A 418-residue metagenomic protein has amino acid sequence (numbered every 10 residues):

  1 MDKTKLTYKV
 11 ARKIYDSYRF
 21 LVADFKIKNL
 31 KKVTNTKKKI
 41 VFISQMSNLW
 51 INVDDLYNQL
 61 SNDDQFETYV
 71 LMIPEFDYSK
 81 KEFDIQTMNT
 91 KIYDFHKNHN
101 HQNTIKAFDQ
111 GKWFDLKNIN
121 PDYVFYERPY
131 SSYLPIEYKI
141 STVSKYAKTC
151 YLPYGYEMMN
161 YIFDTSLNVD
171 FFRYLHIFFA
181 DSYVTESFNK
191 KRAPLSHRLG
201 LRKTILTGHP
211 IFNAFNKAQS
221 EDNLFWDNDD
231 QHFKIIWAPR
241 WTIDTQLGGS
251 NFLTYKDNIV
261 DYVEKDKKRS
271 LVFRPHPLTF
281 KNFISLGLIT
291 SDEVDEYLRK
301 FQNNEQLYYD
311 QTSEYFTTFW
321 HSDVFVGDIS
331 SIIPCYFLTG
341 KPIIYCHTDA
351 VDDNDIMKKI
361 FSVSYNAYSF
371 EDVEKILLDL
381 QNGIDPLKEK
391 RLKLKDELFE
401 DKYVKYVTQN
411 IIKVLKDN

Functional and structural regions predicted by a protein language model:
M1, I27, L378-N418: C-terminal amphipathic helix plus adjacent low-complexity, charged tail appended to glycosyltransferase catalytic
Y8-K26, P153, L167, F171-N251: A nucleotide-sugar donor-handling region in carbohydrate enzymes
R19-S47, R240: Nucleotide-activated donor-dependent transferases that construct or modify glycoconjugates
V41-A214: Active-site and donor-binding regions of nucleotide-sugar-utilizing enzymes
I51-D54, Q59, T204, P210-V294 (+1 more regions): Conserved catalytic-core segment of nucleotide-activated headgroup transferases in glycan assembly
C150, D310-N354: A donor-sugar binding/catalytic signature common to diverse glycosyltransferases and related nucleotide-sugar
G287-Q311: Nucleotide-activated donor-binding/catalytic signature segment of Leloir-type glycosyltransferases, i.e., the conserved
D292, L338-I384: Nucleotide-sugar donor-binding patch of glycosyltransferase catalytic domains
